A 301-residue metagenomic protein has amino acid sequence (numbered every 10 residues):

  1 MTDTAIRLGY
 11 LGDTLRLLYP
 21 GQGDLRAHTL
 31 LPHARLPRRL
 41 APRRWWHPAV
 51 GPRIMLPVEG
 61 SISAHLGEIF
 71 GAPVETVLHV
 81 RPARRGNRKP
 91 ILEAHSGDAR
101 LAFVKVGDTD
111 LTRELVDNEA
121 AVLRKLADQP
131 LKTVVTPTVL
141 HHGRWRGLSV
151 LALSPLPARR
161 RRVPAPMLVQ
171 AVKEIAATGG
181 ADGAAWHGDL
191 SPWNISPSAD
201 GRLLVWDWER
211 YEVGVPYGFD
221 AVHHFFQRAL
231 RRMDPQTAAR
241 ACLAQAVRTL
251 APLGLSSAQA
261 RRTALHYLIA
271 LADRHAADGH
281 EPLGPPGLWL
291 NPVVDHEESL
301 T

Functional and structural regions predicted by a protein language model:
M1-V80: Juxta-kinase regulatory segment immediately upstream of eukaryotic protein kinase catalytic domains
R88-D117: ATP-binding glycine-rich loop module of kinase domains
P90-A94, G179-G218: Active-site acidic catalytic loop and adjacent metal/ATP-binding pocket of ATP-dependent phosphoryl transfer enzymes
F103, V150-A152: Conserved hydrophobic/aromatic residues on the N-lobe beta-strands of protein kinase domains
D117-T136, S149, L156-W193: Conserved kinase catalytic-core helix
T138-G147: Short beta-strand micro-motifs within the conserved protein kinase catalytic domain, predominantly in the N-lobe
F219-L253, L268-H280: Active-site activation/catalytic loop segments of kinase-like enzymes and analogous catalytic loops in related
L255-L265: All-alpha amphipathic helical-bundle segments outside canonical DNA-binding/catalytic cores that form hydrophobic
